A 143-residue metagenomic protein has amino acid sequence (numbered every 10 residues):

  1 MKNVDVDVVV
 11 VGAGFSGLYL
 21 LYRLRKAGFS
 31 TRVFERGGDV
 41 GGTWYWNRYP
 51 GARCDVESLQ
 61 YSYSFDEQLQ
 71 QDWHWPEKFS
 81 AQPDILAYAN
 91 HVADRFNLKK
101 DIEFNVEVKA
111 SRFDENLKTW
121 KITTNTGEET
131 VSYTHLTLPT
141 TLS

Functional and structural regions predicted by a protein language model:
M1-D5: A short, basic/flexible loop-to-alpha-helix module at the beginning of a structural domain
V8-R32: N-terminal Rossmann-like FAD-binding beta1-loop-alpha1 element of flavoenzymes
R25-W46: Glycine-rich FAD pyrophosphate-binding loop
Y45-A87: Glycine-rich active-site loop/strand segments that organize a redox cofactor
E77-S132: Feature captures the FAD/FMN-dependent oxidoreductase FAD-binding
H135, T141-S143: Single conserved hydrophobic/aromatic residue that forms the stacking wall/gate of nucleotide- or nucleobase-binding
